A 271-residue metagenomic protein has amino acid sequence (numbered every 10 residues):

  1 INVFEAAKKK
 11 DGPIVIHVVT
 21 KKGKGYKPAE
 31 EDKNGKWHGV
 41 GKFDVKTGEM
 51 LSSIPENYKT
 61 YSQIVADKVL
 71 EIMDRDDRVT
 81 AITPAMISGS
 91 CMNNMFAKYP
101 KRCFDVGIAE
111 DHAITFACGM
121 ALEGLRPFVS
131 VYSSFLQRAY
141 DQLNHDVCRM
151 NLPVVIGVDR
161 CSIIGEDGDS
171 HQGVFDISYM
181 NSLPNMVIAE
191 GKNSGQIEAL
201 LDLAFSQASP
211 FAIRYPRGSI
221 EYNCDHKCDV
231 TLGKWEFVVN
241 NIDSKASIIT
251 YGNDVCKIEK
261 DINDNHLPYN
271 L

Functional and structural regions predicted by a protein language model:
I1-A199, F205-S209, S219: Thiamine diphosphate
T80-I82, A246-I249: Conserved beta-strand elements of the Class I
M86, P216-G218, Y251-N253: Histidine- and/or cysteine-centered catalytic micro-motif in compact active-site loops
M95-A97, R102-V106, E110, L232-N241 (+1 more regions): Generic long, charged, amphipathic alpha-helical segments
S209-P210, K245-A246: Short, surface-exposed beta-edge/turn micro-motifs
I213: All-alpha helical catalytic cores of prenyl diphosphate-utilizing isoprenoid enzymes
S219-V238: Aromatic-enriched
